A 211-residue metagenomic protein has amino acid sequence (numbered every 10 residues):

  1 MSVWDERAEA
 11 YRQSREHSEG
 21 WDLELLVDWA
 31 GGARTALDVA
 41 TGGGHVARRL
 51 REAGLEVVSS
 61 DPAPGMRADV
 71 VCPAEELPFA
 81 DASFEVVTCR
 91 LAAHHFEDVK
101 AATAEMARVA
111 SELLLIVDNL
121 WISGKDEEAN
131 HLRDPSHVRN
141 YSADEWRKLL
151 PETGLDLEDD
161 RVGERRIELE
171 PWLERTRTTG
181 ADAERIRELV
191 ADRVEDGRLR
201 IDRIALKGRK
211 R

Functional and structural regions predicted by a protein language model:
M1-G32, H45-R49, E170-E174: Conserved class I S-adenosyl-L-methionine
L37-E76: Class I SAM-dependent methyltransferase SAM/SAH-binding core
G43-H45, E158-R211: Conserved Class I S-adenosyl-L-methionine
T88: A conserved beta-strand element that flanks and buttresses the S-adenosyl-L-methionine
H94-H95: A short His-aromatic
K100-L114: A short glycine-rich, Lys/Arg-flanked "PGG" loop and its adjoining helix->strand segment in the class I
N119-H137: Short, glycine-/aromatic-enriched active-site segment of Class I SAM-dependent methyltransferases
R139-G154: Short alpha-helix
